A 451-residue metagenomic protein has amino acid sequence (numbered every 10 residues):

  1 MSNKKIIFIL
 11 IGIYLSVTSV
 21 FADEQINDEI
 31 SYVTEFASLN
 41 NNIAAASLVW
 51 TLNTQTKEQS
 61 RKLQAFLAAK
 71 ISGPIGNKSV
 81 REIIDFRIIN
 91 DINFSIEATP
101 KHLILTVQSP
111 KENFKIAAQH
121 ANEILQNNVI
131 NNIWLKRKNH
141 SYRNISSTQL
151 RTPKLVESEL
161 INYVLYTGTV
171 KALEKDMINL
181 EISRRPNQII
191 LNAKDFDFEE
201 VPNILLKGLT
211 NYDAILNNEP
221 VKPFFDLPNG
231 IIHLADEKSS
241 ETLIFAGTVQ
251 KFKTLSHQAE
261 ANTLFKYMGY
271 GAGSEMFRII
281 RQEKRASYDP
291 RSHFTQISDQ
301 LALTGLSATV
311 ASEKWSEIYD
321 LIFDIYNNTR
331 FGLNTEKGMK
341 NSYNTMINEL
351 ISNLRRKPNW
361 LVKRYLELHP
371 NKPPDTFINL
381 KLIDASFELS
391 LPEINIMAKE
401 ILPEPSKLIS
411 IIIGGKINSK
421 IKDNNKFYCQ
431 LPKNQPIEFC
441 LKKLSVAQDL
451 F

Functional and structural regions predicted by a protein language model:
M1-I7: Bacterial N-terminal signal peptides that target proteins for export
N3, V17-V20: Compositionally biased regions
I7-S16: Bacterial N-terminal signal peptides
F8, Q55, E112-F114, E241 (+4 more regions): A broad, structure-centric signal for solvent-exposed, well-ordered loop/edge residues that line or flank functional
G12, G247, G305-A308: Small side chains
V20-F86, T106, Q119, S183-Q282 (+1 more regions): His/Glu-rich zincin catalytic helix
I84-N218, E283-K284, P290-F451: Charge-rich, well-structured scaffold segments of protease-associated domains
